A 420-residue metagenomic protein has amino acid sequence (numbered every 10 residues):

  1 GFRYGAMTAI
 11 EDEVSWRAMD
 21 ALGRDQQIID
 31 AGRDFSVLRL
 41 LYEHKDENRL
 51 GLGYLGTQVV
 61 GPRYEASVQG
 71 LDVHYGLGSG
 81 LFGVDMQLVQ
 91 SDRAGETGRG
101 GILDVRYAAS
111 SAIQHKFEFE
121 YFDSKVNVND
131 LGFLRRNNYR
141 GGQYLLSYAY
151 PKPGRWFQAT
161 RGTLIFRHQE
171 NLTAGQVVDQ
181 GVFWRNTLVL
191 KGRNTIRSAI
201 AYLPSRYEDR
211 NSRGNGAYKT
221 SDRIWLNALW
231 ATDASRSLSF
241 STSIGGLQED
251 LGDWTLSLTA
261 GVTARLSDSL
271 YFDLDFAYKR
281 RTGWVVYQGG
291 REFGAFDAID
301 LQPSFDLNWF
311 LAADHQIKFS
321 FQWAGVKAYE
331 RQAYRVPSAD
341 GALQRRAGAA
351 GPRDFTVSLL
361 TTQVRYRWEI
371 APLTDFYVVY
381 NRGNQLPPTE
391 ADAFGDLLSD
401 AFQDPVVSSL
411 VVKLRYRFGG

Functional and structural regions predicted by a protein language model:
G1-Q58, K116-F117, N127, R140-G142 (+2 more regions): Active-site cores of enzymes that catalyze phosphoryl transfer or operate on phosphate-rich substrates
R3, G83-G420: Exposed, low-structure sequence patches enriched in small/polar residues
D25-I29, R33-L41, K45-L103, A109 (+1 more regions): Beta-propeller domains
